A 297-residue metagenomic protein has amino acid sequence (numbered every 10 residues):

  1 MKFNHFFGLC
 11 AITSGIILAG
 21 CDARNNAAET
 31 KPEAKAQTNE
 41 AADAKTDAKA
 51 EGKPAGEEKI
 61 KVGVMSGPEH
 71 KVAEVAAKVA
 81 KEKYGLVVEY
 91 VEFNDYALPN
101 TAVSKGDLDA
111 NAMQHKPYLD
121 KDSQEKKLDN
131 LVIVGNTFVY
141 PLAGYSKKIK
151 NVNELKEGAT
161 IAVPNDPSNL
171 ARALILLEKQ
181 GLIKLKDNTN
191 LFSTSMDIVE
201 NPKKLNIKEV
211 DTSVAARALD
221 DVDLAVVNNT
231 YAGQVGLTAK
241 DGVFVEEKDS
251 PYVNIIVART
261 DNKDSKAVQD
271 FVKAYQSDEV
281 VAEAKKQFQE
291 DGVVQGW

Functional and structural regions predicted by a protein language model:
C21-T46: Bacterial lipoprotein signal-peptidase II cleavage site
E29, S146-N165: Flexible hinge/capping segments at coil-to-helix
D47-K49, K53, K59, S66-E89: Short, polar/charged alpha-helical segment
S66-G67, N94-Y96, G106, A110-D120 (+4 more regions): Beta->alpha turn/N-cap motifs
V91-T101, T189-R217: Short helix-initiation/N-cap motifs at beta->coil->alpha
K121-V134, K147-I149, D221, V226 (+1 more regions): Ligand-binding "clamshell"
Y140-V152, V253-S265: A bilobed periplasmic-binding-protein/Venus flytrap-type ligand-binding module shared by bacterial periplasmic
N169-E178, Y275-G296: Periplasmic-binding protein-like
